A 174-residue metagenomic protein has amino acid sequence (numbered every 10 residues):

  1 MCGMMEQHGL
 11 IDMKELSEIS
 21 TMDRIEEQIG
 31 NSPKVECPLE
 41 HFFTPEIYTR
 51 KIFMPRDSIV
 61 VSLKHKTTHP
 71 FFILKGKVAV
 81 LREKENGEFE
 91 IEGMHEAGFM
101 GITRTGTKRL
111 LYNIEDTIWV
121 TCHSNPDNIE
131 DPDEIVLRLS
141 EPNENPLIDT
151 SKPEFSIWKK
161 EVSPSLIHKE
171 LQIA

Functional and structural regions predicted by a protein language model:
M1-K51, V61, E90-G93, L147-A174: A short, N-terminal "cap"/entry segment at the start of jelly-roll beta-barrel domains of the cupin/DSBH fold
R50-F72: Short, well-structured hydrophobic secondary-structure segments
K51, E83-L110: Short acidic-glycine-tyrosine-enriched beta hairpin
S58, K66-T67, T107, E115 (+1 more regions): A generic "binding-loop/recognition-motif" signal
V61-S62, V80-R82, T103, T121: Short hydrophobic/aromatic-rich beta-strand segments that constitute the beta-sheet cores of beta-sandwich/beta-barrel
H65-E85: Glycine- and acidic-residue-biased ligand/ion/polar-headgroup-sensing regions
P70, K77, K108, D116-I118: Structural motif
Y112-A174: Double-stranded beta-helix
